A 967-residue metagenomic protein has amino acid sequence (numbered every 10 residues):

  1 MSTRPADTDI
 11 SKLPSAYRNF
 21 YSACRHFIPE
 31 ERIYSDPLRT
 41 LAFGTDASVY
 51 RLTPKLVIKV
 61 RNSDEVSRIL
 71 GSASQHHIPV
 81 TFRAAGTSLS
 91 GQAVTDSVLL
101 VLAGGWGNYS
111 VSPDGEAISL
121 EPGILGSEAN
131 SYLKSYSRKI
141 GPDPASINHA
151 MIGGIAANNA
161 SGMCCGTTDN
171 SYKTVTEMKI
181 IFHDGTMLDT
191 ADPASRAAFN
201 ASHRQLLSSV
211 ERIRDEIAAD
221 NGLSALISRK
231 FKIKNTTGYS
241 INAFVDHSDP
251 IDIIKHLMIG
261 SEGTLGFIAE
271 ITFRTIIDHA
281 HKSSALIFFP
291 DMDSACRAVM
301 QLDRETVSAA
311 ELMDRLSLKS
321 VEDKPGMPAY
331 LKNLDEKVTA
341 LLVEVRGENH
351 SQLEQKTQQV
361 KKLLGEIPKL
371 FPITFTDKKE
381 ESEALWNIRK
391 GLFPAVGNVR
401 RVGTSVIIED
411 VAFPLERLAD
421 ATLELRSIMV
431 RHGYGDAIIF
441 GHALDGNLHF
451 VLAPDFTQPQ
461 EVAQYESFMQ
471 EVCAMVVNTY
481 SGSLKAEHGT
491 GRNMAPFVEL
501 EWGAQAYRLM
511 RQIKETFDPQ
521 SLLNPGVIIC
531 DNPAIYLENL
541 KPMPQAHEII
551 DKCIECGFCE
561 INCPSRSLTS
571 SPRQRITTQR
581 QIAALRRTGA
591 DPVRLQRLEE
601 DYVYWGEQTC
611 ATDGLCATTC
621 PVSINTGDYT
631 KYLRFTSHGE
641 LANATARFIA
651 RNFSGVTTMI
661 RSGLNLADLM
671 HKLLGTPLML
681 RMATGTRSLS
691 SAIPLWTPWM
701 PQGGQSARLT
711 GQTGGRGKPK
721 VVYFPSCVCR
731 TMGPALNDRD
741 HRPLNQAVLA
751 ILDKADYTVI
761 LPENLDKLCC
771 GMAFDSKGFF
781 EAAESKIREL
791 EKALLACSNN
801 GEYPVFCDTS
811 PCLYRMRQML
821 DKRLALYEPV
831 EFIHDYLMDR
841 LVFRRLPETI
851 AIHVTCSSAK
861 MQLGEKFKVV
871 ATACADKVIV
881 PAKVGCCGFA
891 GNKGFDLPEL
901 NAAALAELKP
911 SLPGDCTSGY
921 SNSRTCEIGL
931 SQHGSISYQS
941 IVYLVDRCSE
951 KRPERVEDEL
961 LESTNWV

Functional and structural regions predicted by a protein language model:
M1-G71, Q75, A85-E116, A145 (+5 more regions): N-terminal flexible segment immediately upstream of the FAD-binding catalytic core in FAD-dependent oxidoreductases
K12, C24, S48-V80, V98-P144 (+4 more regions): N-terminal glycine-rich flavin-associated loop
I155-A157, C164-S171, V175-K390, L423 (+2 more regions): C-terminal substrate-binding/cap subdomain adjacent to the FAD-binding core in PCMH-type and related FAD-linked
I271, E305-V402, A437, G441-H442 (+3 more regions): Terminal amphipathic helices with adjacent charged low-complexity linkers/tails
A395, P496-Q545: Activity-critical C-terminal alpha-helical subdomain
D518, G627-V967: Iron-sulfur cluster-binding electron-transfer modules in prokaryotic oxidoreductases
I529, R566-Y602, S623-I649, I936-V945: Non-heme iron-sulfur electron-transfer modules
A546-S567, E600-I624, S857, V884-G885: Cysteine-centered iron-sulfur cluster-binding motifs in ferredoxin-type domains/subunits of redox enzymes
